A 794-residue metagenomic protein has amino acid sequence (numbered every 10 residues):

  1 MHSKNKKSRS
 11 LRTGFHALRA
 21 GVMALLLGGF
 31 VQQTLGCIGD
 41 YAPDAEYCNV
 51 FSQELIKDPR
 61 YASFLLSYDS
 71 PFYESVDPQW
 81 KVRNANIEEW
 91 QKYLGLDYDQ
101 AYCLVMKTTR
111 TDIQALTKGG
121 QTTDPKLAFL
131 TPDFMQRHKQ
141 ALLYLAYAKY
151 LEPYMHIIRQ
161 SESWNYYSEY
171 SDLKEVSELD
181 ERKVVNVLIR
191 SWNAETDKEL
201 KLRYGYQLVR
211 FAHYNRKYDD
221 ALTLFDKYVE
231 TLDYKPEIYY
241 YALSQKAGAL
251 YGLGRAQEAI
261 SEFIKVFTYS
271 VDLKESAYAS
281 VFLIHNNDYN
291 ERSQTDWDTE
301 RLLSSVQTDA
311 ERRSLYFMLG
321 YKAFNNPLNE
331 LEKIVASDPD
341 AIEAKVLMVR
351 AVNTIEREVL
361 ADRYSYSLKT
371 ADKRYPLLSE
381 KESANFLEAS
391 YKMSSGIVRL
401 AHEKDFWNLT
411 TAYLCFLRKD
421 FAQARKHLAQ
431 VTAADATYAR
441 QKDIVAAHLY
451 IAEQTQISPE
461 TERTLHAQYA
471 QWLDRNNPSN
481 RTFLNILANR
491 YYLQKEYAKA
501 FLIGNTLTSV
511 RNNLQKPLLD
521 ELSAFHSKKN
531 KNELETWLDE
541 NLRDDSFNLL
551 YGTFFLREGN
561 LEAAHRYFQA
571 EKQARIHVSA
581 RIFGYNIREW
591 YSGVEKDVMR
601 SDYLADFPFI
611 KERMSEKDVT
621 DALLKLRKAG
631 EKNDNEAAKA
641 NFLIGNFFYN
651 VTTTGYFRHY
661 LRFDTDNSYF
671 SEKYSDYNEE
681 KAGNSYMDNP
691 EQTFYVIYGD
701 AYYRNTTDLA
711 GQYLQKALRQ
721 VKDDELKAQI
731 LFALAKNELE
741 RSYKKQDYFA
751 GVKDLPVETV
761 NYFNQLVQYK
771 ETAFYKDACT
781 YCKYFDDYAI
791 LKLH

Functional and structural regions predicted by a protein language model:
M1-F15: N-terminal secretory signal peptides that target proteins for export/translocation
H16-M23: Sec-dependent signal peptide recognition, specifically the positively charged N-region followed immediately by
M23-A24, T34-L35: Cleavable N-terminal signal peptides
L35-N193, D197-R210, N215-H794: Extracytoplasmic/secretory-pathway proteins
